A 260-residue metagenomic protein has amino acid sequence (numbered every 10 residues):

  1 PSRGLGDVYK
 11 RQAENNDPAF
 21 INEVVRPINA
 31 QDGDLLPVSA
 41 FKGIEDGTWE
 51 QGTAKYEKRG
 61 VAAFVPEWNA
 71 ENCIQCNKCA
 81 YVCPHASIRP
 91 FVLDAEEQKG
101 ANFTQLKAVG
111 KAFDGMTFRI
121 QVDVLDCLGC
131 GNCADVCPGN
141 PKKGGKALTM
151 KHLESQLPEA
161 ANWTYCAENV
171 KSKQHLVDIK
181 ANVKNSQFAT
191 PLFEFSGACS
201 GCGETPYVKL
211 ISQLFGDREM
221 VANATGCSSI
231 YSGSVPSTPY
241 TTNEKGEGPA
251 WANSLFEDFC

Functional and structural regions predicted by a protein language model:
P1-L5, Y9: Single conserved hydrophobic/aromatic residue that forms the stacking wall/gate of nucleotide- or nucleobase-binding
K10-V38, K146, K151-C260: Thiamine diphosphate
P27-R89, D94-E97: Segments forming glycine/polar-rich beta-alpha architectures that bind adenosine-containing cofactors
G43-D46, E71-I74, I88-R89, L93-A95 (+8 more regions): Short, glycine-/Ser/Thr-/acidic-enriched flexible segments
T53-Q75, V92-G129, T149-Q156, S186-S196: Ferredoxin-like iron-sulfur electron-transfer modules
A54, K78-Q98, D123, N132-S155 (+4 more regions): Iron-sulfur cluster-binding cysteine motifs and their immediate structural context in ferredoxin-like electron-transfer
A63, P84, G115-T117, F215-E219: Short coil/turn connectors at secondary-structure junctions
